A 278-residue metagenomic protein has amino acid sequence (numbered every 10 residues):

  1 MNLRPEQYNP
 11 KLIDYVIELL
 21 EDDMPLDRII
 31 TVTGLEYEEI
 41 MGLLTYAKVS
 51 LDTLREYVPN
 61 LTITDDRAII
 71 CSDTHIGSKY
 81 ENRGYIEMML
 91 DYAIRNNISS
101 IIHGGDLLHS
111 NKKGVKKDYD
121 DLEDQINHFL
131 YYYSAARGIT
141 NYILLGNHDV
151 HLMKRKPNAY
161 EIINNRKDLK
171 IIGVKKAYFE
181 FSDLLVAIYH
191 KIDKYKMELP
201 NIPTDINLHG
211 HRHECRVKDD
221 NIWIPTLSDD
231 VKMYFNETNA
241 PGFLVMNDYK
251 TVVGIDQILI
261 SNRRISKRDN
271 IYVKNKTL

Functional and structural regions predicted by a protein language model:
M1-I70: Acidic, histidine-bearing metal-coordination/catalytic regions of metal-dependent phosphoesterases
E21-D22, T62-T64, A93-N97, A135-G138 (+2 more regions): Flexible, charged surface loops at secondary-structure boundaries
T53-P59, D66, C71, I76-L169: Core catalytic region of metal-dependent phosphoesterases/phosphodiesterases, especially metallo-beta-lactamase-like
P59, K175-A177, G242-L244: Residue-level detector of beta-strand structural context in well-folded domains
P59-I69, Y178-A187, D219-D220: Beta-strand-turn-beta hairpins that frame and shape the catalytic cleft of phosphate-ester-processing enzymes
I70, G173, W223-P225: Structural signal for conserved beta-strand scaffold positions within catalytic alpha/beta enzyme cores
K170-E180: Short acidic low-complexity segments
L185-K276: Conserved beta-sheet core of the metallophosphoesterase superfamily
